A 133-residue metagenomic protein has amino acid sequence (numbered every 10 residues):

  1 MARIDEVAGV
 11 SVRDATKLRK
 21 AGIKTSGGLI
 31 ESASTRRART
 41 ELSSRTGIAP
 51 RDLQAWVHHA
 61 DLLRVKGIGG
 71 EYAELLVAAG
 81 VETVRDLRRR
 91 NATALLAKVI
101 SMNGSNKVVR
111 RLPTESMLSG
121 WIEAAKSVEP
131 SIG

Functional and structural regions predicted by a protein language model:
M1-G133: C-terminal extensions
